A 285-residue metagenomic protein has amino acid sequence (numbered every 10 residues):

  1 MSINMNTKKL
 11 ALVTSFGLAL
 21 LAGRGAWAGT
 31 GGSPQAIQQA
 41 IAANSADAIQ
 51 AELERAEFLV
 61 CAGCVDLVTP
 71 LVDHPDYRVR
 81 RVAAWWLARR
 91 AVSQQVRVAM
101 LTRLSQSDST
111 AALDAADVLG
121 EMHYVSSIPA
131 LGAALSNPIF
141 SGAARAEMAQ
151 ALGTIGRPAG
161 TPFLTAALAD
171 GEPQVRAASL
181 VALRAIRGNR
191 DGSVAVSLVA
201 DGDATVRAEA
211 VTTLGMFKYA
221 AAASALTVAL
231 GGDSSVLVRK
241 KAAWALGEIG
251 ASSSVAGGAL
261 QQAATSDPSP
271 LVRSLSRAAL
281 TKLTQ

Functional and structural regions predicted by a protein language model:
I3-T14: Bacterial N-terminal signal peptides that target proteins for export
V13-A22: Bacterial N-terminal signal peptides
G29-A40, V60-D73, A91-S105, Y124-N137 (+4 more regions): Amphipathic alpha-helical scaffolding segments comprising HEAT/armadillo-like alpha-solenoid repeats
A46-D47, A62, Y77-R78, Q94 (+10 more regions): Alpha-helix N-cap/helix-start positions at coil->helix boundaries
A51-E54, R78-R89, D114-D117: Non-membrane alpha-helical segments in proteins
A56-V60, L87-V92, L119, H123 (+9 more regions): Alpha-solenoid repeat junctions
G258-Q285: Terminal, low-structured helical/coil segments at or just beyond the last alpha-helical repeat
